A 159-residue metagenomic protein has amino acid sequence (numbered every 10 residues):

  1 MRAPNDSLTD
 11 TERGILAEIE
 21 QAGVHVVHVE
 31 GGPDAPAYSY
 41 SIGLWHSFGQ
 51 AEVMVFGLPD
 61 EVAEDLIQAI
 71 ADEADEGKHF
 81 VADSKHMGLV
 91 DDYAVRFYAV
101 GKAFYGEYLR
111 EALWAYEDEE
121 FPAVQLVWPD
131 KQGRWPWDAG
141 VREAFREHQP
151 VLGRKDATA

Functional and structural regions predicted by a protein language model:
M1-A35, W45-S47, M54-A159: Acidic, proline/glycine-rich low-complexity IDRs
S39-G43: A short, structured beta-strand/loop element
